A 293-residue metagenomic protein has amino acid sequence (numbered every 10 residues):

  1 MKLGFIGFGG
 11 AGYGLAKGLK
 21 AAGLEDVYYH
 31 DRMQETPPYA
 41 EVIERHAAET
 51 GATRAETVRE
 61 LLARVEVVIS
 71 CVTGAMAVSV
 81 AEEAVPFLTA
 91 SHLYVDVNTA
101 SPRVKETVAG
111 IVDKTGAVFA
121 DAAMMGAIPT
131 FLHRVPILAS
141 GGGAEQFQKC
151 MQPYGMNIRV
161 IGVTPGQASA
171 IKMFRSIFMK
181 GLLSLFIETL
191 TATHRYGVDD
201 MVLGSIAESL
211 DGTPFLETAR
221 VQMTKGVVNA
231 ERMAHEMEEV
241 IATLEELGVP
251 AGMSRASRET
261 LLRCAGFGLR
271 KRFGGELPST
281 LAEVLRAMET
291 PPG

Functional and structural regions predicted by a protein language model:
M1-A63, L88: NAD(P)+-binding Rossmann beta1-loop-alpha1 motif at the extreme N-terminus of oxidoreductases
D26, T53, L93, V118 (+1 more regions): Conserved beta-strand segments of alpha/beta enzyme cores
V58-F119: Rossmann-fold NAD(P) dinucleotide-binding segment
A100, V104-K180: Rossmann-fold dinucleotide-binding core
I171-L277: Helical "substrate-binding/catalytic lid" subdomain of Rossmann-like NAD(P)-dependent dehydrogenases/reductases
G274-G293: Short, basic/aromatic-enriched C-terminal tail that caps enzymatic domains
